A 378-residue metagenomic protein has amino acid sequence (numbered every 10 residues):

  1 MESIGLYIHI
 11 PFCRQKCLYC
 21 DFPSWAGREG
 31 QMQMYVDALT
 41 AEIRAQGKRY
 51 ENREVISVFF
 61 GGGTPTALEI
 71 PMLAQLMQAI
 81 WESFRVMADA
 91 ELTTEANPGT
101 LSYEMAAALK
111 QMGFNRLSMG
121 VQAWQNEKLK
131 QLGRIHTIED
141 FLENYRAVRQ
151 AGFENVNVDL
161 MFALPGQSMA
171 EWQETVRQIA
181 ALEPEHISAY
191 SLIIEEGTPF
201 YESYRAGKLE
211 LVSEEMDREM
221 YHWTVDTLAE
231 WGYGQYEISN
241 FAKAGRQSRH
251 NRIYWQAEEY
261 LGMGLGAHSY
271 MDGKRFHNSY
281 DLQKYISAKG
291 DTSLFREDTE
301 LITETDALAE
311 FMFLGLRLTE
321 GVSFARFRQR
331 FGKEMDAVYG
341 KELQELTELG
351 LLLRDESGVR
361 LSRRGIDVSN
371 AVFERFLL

Functional and structural regions predicted by a protein language model:
M1-I4, S24-K48, R53-K333: C-terminal scaffold of the Radical SAM
L6-H9: Short active-site neighborhood of thiol/selenol oxidoreductases, capturing the structured segment around
P11-F22: Local cysteine-cluster metal-coordination motifs and their immediate loop/turn environment, predominantly Fe-S cluster
K333-E345: Short amphipathic alpha-helical interaction segments
T347-S357: A short, conserved structural fragment
G358-S362: Minor-groove-contacting beta-hairpin "wing" of winged helix-turn-helix DNA-binding domains
I366-L378: Short, amphipathic alpha-helical interaction segments positioned at domain boundaries
